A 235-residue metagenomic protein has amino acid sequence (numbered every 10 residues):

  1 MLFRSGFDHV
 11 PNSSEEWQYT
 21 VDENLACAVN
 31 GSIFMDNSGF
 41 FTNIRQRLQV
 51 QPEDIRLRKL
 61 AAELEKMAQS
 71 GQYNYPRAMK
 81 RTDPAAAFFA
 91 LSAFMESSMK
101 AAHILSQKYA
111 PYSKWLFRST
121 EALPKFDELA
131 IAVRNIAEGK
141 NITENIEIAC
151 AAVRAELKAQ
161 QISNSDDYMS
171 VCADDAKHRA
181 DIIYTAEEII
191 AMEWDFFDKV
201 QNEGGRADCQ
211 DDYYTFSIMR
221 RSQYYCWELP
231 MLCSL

Functional and structural regions predicted by a protein language model:
M1-K80: Conserved NTP/Mg2+-binding pocket subregion across the NTase superfamily
Q72, M99-Q107: Acidic catalytic cores of enzymes that act on phosphate-bearing nucleotides/polynucleotides
A86-F88, L232: Solenoid-repeat scaffolds in large eukaryotic assemblies
M95, Y109, S113-D127, A149-A159: Small-residue-rich helix-loop
Y112-A130, D166-A180, D212: Charge-rich, acidic-biased intrinsically disordered regions
N135-D181: Long, low-complexity C-terminal extensions of enzymes
D181-L235: Short amphipathic alpha-helical interaction elements located at domain edges and within/adjacent to intrinsically
